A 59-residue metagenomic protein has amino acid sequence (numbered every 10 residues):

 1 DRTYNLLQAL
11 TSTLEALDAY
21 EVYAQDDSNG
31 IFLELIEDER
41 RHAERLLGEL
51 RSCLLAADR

Functional and structural regions predicted by a protein language model:
D1-R59: Iron-associated oxidoreductase/ferritin-like identity signal
